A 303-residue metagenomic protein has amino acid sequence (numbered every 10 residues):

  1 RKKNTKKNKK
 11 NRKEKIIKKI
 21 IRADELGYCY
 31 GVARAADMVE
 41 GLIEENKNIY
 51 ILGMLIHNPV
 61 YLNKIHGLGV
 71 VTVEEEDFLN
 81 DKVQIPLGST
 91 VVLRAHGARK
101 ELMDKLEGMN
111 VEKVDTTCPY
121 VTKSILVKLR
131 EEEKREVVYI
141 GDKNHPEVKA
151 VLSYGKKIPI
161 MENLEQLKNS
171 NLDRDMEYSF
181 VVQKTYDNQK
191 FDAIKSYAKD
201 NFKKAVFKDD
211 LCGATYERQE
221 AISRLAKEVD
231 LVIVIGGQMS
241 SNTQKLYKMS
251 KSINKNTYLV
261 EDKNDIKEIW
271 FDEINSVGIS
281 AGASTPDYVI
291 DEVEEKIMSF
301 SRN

Functional and structural regions predicted by a protein language model:
N4, N8-N11: Intrinsic-disorder-associated, low-complexity terminal segments enriched in Asp/Asn/His/Tyr and depleted of Lys/Arg
K13-N303: The feature marks the mature, well-folded catalytic cores of soluble enzymes
